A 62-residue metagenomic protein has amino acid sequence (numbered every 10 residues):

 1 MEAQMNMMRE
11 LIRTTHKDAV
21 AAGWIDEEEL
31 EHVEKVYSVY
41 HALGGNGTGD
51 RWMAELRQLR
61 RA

Functional and structural regions predicted by a protein language model:
M1-A62: Charged, acidic
